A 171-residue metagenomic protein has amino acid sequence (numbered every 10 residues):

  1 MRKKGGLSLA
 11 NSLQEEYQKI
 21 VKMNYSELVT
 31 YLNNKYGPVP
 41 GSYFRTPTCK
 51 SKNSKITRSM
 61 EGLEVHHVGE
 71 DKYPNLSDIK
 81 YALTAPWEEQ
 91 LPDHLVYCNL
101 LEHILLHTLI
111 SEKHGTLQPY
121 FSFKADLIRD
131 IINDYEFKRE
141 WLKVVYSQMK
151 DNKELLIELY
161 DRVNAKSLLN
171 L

Functional and structural regions predicted by a protein language model:
R2-E61, I110-L171: Extended charged
Y17-M23, L91-C98: Short, exposed beta-strand "edge-strand" segments with a Pro/Gly-rich flavor and a Y/T-containing core
K52-Y97: Histidine-centered nuclease catalytic patch
L95-Q118: Short Cys/His-centered divalent metal-binding micro-motifs
